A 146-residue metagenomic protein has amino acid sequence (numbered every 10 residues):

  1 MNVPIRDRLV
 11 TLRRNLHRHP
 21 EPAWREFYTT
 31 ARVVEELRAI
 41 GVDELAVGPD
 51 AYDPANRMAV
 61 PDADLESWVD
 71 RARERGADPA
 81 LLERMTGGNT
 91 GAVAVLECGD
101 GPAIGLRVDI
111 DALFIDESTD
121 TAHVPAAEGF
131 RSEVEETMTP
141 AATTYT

Functional and structural regions predicted by a protein language model:
V3-Y145: Acidic/His- and Gly-rich active-site-bordering loop/insert found across diverse amide/peptide-bond hydrolases
